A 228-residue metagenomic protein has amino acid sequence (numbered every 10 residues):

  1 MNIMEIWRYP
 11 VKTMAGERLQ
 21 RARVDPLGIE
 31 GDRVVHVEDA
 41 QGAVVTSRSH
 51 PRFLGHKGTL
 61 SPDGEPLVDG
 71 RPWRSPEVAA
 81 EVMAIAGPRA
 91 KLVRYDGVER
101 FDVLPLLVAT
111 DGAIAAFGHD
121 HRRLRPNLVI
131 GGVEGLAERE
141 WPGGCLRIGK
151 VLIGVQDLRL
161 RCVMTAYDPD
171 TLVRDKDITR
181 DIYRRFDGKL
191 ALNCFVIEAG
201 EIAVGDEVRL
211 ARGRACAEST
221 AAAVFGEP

Functional and structural regions predicted by a protein language model:
M1-P228: Metal-cofactor-dependent catalytic cores
